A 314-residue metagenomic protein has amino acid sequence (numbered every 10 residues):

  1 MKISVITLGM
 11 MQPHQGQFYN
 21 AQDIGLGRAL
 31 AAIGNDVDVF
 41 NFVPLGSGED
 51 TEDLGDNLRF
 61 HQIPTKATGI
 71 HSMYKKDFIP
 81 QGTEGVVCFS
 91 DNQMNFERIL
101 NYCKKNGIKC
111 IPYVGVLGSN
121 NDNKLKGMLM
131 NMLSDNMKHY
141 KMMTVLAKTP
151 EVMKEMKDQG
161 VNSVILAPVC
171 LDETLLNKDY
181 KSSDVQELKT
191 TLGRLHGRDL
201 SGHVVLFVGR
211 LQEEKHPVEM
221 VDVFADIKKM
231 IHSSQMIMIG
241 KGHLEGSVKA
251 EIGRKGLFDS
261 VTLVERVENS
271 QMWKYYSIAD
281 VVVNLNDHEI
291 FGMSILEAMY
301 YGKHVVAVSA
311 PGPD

Functional and structural regions predicted by a protein language model:
M1-G46, D56: N-terminal subdomain of nucleotide-sugar transferases
S4, G193, G197-K215, V221-F224: Conserved donor-binding/catalytic core segment of Leloir-type glycosyltransferases
M11-Q12, M94, C110-M128, M142: A short, histidine- and acid-enriched strand-loop-helix "catalytic/donor-clamping" loop that lines the nucleotide-sugar
D135-T191: Donor nucleotide-sugar binding/catalytic pocket of nucleotide-sugar-dependent glycosyltransferases
K249-V267: Nucleotide-activated donor-binding/catalytic signature segment of Leloir-type glycosyltransferases, i.e., the conserved
R266-V267, K274-A279: Short alpha-helical donor nucleotide-sugar binding micro-motif in glycosyltransferases
D287: Aromatic "clamp/platform" in nucleotide-sugar-dependent glycosyltransferases that forms part of the donor/acceptor
H304-A307: Short hydrophobic beta-strand element within catalytic cores of glycosyltransferases and related nucleotide-activated
